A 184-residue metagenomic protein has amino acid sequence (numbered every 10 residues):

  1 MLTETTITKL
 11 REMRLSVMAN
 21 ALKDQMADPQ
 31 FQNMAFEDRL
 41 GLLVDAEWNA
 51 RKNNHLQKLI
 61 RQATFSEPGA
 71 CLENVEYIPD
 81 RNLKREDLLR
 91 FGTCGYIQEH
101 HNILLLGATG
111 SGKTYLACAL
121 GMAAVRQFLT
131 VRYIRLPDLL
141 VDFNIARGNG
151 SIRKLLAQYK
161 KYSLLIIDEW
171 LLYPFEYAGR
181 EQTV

Functional and structural regions predicted by a protein language model:
M1-N20: Charged, compositionally biased N-terminal leader segments and the immediate start of the first structured element
I7-K9, R61-K84: Dynamic helix-loop-helix/coil hinge segments at AAA+ ATPase domain boundaries and subdomain interfaces
S16-P68: Interdomain "pre-motor" coupling segment immediately N-terminal to P-loop NTPase/helicase cores
R81-L89, V131-K160: Short glycine-rich substrate-engagement loop in P-loop NTPases that contacts/grips substrate
G92-H100: Phosphate-binding P-loop
L104-V131: Walker A/P-loop
G150-V184: Conserved nucleotide-sensing/catalytic segment adjacent to the nucleotide-binding pocket in NTP-handling enzymes
